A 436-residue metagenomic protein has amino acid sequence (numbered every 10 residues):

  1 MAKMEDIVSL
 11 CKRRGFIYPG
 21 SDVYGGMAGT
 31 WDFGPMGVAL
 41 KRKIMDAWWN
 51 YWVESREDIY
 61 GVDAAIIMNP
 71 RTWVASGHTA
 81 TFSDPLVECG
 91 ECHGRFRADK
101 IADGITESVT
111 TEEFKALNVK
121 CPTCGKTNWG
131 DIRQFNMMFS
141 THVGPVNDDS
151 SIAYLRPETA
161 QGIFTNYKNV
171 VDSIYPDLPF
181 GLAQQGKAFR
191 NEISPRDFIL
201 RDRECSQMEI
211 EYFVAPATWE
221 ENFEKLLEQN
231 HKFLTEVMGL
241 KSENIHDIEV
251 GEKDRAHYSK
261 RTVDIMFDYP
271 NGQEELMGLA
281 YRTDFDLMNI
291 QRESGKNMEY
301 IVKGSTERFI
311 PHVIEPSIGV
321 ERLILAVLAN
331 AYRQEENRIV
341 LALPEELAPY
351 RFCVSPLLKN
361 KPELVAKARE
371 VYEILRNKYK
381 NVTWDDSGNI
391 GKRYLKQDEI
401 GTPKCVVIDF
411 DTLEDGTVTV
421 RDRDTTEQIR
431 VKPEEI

Functional and structural regions predicted by a protein language model:
M1-I436: NTP/phosphate- and nucleic-acid-binding module
